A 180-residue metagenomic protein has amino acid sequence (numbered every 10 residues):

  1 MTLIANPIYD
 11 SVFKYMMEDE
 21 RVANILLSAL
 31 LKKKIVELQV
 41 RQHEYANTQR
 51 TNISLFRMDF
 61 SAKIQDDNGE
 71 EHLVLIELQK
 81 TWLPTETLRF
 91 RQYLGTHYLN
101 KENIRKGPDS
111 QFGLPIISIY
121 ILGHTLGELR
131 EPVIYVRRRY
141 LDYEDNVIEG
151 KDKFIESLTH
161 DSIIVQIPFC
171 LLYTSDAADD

Functional and structural regions predicted by a protein language model:
M1-S175: Elongated, amphipathic alpha-helical interaction scaffolds
D176-D180: A short, hydrophobic C-terminal helix/tail in secreted or cell-surface proteins
